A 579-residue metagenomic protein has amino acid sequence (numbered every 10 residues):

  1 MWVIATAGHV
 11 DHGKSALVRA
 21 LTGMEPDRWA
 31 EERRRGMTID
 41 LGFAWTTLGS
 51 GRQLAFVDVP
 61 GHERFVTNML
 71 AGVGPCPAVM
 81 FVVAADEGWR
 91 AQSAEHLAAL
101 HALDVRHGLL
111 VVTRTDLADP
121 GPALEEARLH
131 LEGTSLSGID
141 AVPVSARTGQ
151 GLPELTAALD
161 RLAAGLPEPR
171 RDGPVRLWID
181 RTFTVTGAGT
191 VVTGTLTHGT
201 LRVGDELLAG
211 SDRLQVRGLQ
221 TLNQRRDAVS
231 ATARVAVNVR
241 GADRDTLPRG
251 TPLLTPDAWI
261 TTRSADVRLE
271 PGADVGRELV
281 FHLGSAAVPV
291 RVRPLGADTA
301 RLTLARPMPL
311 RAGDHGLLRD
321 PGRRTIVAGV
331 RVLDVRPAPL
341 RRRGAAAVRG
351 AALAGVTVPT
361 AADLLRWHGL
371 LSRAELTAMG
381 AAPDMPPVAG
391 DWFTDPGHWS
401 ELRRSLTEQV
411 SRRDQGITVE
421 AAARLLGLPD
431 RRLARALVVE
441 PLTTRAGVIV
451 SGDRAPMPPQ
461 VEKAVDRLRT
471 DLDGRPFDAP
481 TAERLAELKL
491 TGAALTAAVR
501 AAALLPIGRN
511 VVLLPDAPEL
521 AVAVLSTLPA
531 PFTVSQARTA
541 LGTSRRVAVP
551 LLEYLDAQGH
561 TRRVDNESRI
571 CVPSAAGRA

Functional and structural regions predicted by a protein language model:
M1-V59: Conserved G1/Walker A P-loop phosphate-binding module
A5-G8, H12-A20, R64-L70, G88-A91 (+1 more regions): P-loop/Walker A NTP-binding module and the surrounding RecA-like catalytic core of P-loop NTPases
T6, H107, L117-A123, L129 (+6 more regions): C-terminal effector modules of nucleic-acid-centric enzymes and ribosome-associated factors
V10, M37-I39, W45-S50, A71-P75 (+2 more regions): Conserved catalytic network of the ASCE P-loop NTPase/AAA+ motor domain
D11, L17, G36, D58 (+13 more regions): Residue-level signature of catalytic and energy-coupling elements of molecular machines, predominantly ATP/GTP-dependent
S15, Q53, A78, A102 (+6 more regions): Residue-level marker of beta-strand positions
V59-R64, V73-L97, H101-A123: Conserved Switch II/interswitch segment of TRAFAC-class P-loop GTPases
T115, L129-A273: Conserved catalytic-core segments of large NTP-driven translation/proteostasis enzymes
